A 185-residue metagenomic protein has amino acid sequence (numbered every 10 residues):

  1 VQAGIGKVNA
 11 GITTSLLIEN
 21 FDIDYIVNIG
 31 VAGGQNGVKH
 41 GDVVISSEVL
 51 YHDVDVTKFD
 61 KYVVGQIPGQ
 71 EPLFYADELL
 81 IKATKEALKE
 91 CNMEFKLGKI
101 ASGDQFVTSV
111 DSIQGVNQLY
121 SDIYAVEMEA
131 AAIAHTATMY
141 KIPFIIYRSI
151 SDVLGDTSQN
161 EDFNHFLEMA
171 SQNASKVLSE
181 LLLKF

Functional and structural regions predicted by a protein language model:
V1-A3, L97, A101, Y147: Active-site-proximal beta-strand elements of phosphoester/diester hydrolases
V1-V27, V31-L50, V54-D55: N-terminal catalytic or cofactor-binding beta/alpha core of small enzyme domains
T13, L17, I81-E86, A170-L181: Short, well-ordered amphipathic alpha-helical segments that serve as non-catalytic structural scaffolds within diverse
Q35-Y120: Mid-sequence, gly/pro-rich, charge-dense loop/helix-turn segments that line enzyme active sites
V107-G155: A C-terminal functional module that forms or caps the active site or interfaces directly with catalytic machinery
L154-F185: His/Asp/Glu-rich mid-to-C-terminal helical/loop segments that flank catalytic regions of hydrolases
